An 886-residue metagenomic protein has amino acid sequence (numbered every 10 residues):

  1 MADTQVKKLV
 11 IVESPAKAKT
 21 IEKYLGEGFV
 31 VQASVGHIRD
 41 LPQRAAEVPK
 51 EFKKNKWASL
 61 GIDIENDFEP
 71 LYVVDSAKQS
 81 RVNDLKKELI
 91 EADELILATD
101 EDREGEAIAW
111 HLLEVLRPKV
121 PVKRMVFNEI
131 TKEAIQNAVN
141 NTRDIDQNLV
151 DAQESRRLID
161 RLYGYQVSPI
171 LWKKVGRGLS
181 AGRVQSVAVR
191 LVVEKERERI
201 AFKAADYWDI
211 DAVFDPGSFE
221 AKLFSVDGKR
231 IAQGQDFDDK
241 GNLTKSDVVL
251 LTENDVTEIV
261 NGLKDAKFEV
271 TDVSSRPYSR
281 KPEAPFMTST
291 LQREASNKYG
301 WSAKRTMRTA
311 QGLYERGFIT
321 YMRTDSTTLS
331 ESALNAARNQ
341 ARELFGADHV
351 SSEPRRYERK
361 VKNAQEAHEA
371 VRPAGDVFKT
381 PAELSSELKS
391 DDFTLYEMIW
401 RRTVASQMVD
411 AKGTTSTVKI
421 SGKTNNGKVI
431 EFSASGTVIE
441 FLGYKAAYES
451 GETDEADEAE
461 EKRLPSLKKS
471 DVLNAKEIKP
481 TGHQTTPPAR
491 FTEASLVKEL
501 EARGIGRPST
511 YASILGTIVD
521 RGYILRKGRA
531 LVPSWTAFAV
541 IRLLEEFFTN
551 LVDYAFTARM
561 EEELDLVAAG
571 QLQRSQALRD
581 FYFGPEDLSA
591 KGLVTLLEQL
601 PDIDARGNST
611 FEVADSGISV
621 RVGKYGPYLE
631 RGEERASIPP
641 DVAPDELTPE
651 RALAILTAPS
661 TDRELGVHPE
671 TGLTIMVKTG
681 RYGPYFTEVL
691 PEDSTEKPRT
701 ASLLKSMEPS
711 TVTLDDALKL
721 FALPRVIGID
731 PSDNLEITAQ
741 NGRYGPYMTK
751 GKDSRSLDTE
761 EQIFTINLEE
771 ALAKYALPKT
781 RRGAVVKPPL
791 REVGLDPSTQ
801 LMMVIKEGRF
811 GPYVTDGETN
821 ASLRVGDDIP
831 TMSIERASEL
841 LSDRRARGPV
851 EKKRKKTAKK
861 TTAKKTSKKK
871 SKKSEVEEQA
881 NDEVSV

Functional and structural regions predicted by a protein language model:
M1-R157, Q166, L171, F237-D239 (+3 more regions): Intrinsically disordered, low-complexity regulatory segments
A2-L9, K19-T20, E27-F29, P49 (+10 more regions): Basic, low-complexity terminal or inter-domain segments flanking catalytic cores
P15-A18, V35-L41, E101-G105, N128-A134 (+7 more regions): Conserved nucleotide-binding/hydrolysis micro-motifs of P-loop NTPases
N83, I90, I130-F214, S275-S279: C-terminal or mid-to-C-terminal helical accessory/interaction module adjacent to the motor/catalytic core
T99-E101, K119-K123, R143-V150, K173 (+6 more regions): Short, polar/flexible loop-turn hinges at active-site or ligand-entry regions and domain interfaces
D100, Q292-E294, K298-R305: A conserved hydrophobic secondary-structure block that centers on an alpha-helix together with its immediately flanking
K174-S180, V192-T252, K298, M322 (+1 more regions): C-terminal helical "lid" subdomain and adjoining coupling/linker elements of P-loop NTPases
